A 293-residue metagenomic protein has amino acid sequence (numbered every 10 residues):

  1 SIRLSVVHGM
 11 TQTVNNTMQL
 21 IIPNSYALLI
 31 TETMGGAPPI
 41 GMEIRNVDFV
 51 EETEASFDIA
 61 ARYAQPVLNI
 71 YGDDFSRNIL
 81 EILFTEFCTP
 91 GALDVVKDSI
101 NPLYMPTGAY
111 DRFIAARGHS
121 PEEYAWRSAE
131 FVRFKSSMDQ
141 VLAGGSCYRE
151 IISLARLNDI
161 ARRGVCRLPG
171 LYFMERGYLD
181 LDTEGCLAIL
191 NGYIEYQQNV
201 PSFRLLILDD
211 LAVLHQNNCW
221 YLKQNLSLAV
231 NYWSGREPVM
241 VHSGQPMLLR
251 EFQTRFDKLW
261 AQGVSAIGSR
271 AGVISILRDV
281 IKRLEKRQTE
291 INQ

Functional and structural regions predicted by a protein language model:
S1-S265: Hydrophobic protein-protein interaction segments
M247-Q293: Charge-biased C-terminal accessory regions appended to nucleic-acid-, cytoskeletal NTPase
